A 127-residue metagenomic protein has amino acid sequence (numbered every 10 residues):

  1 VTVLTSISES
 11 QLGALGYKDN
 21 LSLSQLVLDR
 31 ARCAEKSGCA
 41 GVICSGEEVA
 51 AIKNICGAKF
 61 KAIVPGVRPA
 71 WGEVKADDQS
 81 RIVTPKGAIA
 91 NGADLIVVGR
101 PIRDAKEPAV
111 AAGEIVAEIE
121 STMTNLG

Functional and structural regions predicted by a protein language model:
V1-G41, S45-V49, I55-I63, R68-V74: Conserved anion-binding
S24-L28, D77-K86: Charged helix-capping and loop-helix junction motifs
A31, V49, P85-K86, A112: Generic hydrophobic/aromatic pocket-lining and core-packing "Φ" positions
A34, I52, A88, G99 (+1 more regions): Conserved, mostly hydrophobic/aromatic
S37, N91-G92: Structural motif
I43, I96-V97: Conserved beta-strand positions in the central sheet of alpha/beta enzyme cores
V64-P65, V98-P101: Glycine-rich beta-strand-to-loop/alpha-helix junction loops that act as flexible
I89, I102-G127: C-terminal helical cap(s) of enzyme catalytic domains, especially alpha/beta-barrels
